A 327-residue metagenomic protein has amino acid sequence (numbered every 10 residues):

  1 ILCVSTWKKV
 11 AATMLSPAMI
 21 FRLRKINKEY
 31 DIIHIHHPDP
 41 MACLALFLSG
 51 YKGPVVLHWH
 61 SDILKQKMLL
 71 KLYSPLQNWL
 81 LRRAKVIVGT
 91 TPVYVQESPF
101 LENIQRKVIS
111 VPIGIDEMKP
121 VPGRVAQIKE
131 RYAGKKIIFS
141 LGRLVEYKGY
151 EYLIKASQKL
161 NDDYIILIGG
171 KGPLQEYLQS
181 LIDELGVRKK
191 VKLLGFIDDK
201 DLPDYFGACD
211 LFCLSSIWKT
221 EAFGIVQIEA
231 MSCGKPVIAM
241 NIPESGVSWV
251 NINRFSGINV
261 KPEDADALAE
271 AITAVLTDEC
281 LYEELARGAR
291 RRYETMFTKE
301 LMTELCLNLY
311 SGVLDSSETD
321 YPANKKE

Functional and structural regions predicted by a protein language model:
I35-A42: Short His-centered aromatic/hydrophobic patch
Q77-G123, L193: Donor nucleotide-sugar binding/catalytic pocket of nucleotide-sugar-dependent glycosyltransferases
L81, F196-I197, D204-C209: Short alpha-helical donor nucleotide-sugar binding micro-motif in glycosyltransferases
Q127-S157, L167: Conserved donor-binding/catalytic core segment of Leloir-type glycosyltransferases
E176-I197: Nucleotide-activated donor-binding/catalytic signature segment of Leloir-type glycosyltransferases, i.e., the conserved
K190, A267, A274, L281-M296 (+2 more regions): A short, well-ordered alpha-helix in the C-terminal region of glycosyltransferases
G207-A222, K235: Acidic donor-binding loop of glycosyltransferase active sites
S232, P236-N241: Short hydrophobic beta-strand element within catalytic cores of glycosyltransferases and related nucleotide-activated
